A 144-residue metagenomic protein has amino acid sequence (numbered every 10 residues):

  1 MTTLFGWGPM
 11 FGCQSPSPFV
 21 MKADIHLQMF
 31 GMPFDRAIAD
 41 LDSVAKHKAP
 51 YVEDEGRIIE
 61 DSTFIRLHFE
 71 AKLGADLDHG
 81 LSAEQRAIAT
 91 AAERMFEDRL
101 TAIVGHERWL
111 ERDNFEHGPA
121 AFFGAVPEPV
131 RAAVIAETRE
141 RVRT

Functional and structural regions predicted by a protein language model:
M1-P129: GST-like domain detector, emphasizing the conserved glutathione-binding G-site in the N-terminal thioredoxin-like
V126-T144: A structural motif
